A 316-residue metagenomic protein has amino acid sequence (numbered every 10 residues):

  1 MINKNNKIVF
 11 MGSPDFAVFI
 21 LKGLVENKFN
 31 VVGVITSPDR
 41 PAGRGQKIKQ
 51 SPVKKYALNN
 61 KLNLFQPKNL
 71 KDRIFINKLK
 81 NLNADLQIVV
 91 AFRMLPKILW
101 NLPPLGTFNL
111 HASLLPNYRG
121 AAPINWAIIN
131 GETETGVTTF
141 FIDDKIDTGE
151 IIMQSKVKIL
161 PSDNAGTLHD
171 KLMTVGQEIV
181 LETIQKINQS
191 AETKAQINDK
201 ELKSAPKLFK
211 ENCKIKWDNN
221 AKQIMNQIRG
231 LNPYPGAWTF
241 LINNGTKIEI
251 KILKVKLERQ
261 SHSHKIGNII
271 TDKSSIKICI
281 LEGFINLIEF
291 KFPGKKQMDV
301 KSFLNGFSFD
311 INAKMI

Functional and structural regions predicted by a protein language model:
M1-R44: N-terminal Rossmann-like dinucleotide-binding module
N6, E26-N30, S37, L86-E211: Donor/substrate-binding cores of folate-linked one-carbon enzymes
G12, Q66, A91, L110-H111 (+3 more regions): A secondary-structure boundary/capping signal
S13-F16, N69-K71, A91-M94, E258: Short beta->alpha connector loops
V18, K22-E26, I76-K80, K97 (+1 more regions): Amphipathic, non-transmembrane alpha-helical secondary structure
P41-N83: N-terminal glycine-/serine-/threonine-rich beta1-alpha1-beta2 phosphate-ribose binding loop of Rossmann-like
D199-I316: Internal anion-binding site segments
